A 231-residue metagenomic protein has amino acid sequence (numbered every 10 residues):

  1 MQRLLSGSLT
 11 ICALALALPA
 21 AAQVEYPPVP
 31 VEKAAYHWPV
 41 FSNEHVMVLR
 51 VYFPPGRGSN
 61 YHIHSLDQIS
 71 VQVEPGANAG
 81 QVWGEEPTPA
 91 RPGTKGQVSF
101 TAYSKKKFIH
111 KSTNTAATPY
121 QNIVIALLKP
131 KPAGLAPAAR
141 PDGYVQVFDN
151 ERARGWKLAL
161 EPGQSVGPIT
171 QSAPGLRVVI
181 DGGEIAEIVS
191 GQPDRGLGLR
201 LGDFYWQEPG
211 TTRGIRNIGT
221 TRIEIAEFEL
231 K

Functional and structural regions predicted by a protein language model:
M1-L9: Bacterial N-terminal signal peptides that target proteins for export
S8-P19: Bacterial N-terminal signal peptides
K33-Y61, S65-V73, A139-R177, E227-F228: A short glycine-rich, His/Asp/Glu-containing loop-to-beta-strand
S65-G84, Q171-G191: Glycine- and acidic-residue-biased ligand/ion/polar-headgroup-sensing regions
G84-S104, P193-P209: Short acidic-glycine-tyrosine-enriched beta hairpin
Y103, K111-E161: Surface-exposed beta-loop interaction hotspot
S104-L128, G182, E208-K231: Ligand-binding loop in jelly-roll beta-barrel domains
